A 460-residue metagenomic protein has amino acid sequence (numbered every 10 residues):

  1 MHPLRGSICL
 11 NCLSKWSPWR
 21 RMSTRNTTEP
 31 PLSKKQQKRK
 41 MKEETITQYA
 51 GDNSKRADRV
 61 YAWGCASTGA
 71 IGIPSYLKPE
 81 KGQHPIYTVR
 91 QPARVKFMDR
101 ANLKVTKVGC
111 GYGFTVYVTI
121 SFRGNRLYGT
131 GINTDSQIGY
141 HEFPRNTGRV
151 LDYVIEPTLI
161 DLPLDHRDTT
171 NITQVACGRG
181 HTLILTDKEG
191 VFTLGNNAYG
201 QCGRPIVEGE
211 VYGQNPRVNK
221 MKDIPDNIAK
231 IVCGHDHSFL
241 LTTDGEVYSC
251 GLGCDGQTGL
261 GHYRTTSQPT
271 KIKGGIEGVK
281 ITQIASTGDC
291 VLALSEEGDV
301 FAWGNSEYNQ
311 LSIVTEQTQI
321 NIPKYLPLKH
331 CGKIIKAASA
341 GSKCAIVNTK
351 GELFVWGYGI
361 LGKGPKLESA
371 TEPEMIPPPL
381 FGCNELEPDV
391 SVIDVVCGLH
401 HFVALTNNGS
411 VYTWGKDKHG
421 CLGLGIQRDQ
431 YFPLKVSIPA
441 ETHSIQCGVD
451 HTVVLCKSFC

Functional and structural regions predicted by a protein language model:
M1-E29: N-terminal mitochondrial targeting presequence
R56-V95, I120-Y153, P205-E210: Beta-propeller domains
A62, F114-Y117, G129, H181-I184 (+10 more regions): Conserved core positions of repeat-based scaffolds
A66, L77, S121-F122, N133 (+11 more regions): Residue-level signature of beta-propeller blades and closely related beta-rich strand-turn architectures in secreted
V175-Y325, A337: Solenoidal tandem-repeat scaffolds enriched in leucines and small polar residues
G341-K343, E352, I360, P377 (+1 more regions): Loop/turn-rich, solvent-exposed surfaces of beta-rich toroidal or solenoidal domains
S410, K416, L424-C460: Blade-level signature of beta-propeller repeat domains, shared across WD40, Kelch, NHL, RCC1 and BNR/Asp-box propellers
